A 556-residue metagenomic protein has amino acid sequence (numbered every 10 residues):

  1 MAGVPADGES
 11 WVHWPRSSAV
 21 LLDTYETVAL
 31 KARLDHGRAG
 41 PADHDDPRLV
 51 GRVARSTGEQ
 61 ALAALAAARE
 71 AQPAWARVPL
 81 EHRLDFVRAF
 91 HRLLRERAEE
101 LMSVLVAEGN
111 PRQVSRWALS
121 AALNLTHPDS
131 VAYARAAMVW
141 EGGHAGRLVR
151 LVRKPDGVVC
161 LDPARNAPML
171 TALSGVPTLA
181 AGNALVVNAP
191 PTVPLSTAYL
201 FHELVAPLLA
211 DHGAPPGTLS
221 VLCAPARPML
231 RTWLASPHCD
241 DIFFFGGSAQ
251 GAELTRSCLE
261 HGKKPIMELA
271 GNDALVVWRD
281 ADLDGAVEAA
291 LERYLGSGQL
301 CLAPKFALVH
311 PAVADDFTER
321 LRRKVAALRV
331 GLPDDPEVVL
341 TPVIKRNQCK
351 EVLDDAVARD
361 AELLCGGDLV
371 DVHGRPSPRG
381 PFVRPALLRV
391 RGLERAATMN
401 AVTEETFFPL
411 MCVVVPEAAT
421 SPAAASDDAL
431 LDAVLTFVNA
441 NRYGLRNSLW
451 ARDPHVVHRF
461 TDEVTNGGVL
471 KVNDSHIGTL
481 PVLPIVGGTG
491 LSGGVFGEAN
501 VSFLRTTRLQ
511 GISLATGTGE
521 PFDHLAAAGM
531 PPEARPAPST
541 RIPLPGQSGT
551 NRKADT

Functional and structural regions predicted by a protein language model:
M1-L148, P177, A327, Q547-G549 (+1 more regions): N-terminal Rossmann-like NAD(P)+-binding subdomain of aldehyde/semialdehyde dehydrogenases
P41-D46, I266-L269, G296-C301, L332 (+2 more regions): Short, flexible turn/loop "capping" segments at secondary-structure junctions
D46-R52, D85, G213, R375 (+1 more regions): Conserved C-terminal structural/oligomerization subdomain of aldehyde/semialdehyde dehydrogenase
P47, R83, G182, L219 (+7 more regions): Residue-level signal for inorganic ion chemistry
Q72-A76, H91-L105, G109, P128-A137 (+14 more regions): Structural signal for hydrophobic packing residues in well-ordered secondary-structure cores of soluble enzyme domains
A136-G285: Rossmann-like NAD(P) dinucleotide-binding subdomain of oxidoreductase/dehydrogenase enzymes
L204-G213, A249-A396, V472, P521-A554: ALDH superfamily catalytic-core signature
W233-P237, D280-L283, P378-R384, P484-L491: Short, surface-exposed amphipathic charged segments that create phosphate/polyanion-binding patches used for binding
